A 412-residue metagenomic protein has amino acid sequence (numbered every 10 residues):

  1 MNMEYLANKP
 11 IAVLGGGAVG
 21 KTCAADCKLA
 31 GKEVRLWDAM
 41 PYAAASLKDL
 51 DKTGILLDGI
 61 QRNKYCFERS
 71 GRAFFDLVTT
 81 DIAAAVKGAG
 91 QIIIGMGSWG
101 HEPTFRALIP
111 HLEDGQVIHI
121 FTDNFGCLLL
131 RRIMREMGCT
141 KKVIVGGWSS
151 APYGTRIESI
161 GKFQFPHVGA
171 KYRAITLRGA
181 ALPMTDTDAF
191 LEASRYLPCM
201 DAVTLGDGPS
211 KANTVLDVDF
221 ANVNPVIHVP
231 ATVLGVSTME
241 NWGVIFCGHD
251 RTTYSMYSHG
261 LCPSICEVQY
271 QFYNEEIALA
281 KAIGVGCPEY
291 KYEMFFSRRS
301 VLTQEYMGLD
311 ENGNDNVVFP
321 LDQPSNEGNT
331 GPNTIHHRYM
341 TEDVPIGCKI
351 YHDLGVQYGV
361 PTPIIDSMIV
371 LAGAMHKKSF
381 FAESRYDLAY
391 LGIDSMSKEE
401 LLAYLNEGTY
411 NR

Functional and structural regions predicted by a protein language model:
N2-A7, V236-E240, V244-H259, P263-R412: NAD(P)-dependent Rossmann-like dehydrogenase/reductase catalytic/cofactor-binding core
N2-K64: NAD(P)+-binding Rossmann beta1-loop-alpha1 motif at the extreme N-terminus of oxidoreductases
L14-G16, I94-G97, I120-N124, W148 (+2 more regions): Short His-Asn-centered micro-motif
C66-H119: Rossmann-like NAD(P)-binding element
I94, H101-E102, L128, H352-D353 (+2 more regions): Metallocofactor- and cofactor-centric catalytic cores in central/energy metabolism, strongly enriched
S98-P166: Rossmann-like NAD(P)(H) cofactor-binding subdomain of soluble oxidoreductases
P152-F272, L401-T409: Substrate/ligand-engaging "lid" and interaction regions
